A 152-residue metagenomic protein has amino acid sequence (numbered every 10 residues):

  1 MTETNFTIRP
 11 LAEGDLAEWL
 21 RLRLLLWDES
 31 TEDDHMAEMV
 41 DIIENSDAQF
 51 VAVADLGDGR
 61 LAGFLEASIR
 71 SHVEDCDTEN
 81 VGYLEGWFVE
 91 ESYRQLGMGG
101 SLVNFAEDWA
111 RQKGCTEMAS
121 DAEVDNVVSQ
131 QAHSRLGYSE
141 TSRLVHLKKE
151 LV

Functional and structural regions predicted by a protein language model:
T7-W19: A short beta-loop-alpha structural element at the N-terminal edge of CoA-dependent acyl/N-acetyltransferase catalytic
L20-D34: Helix-loop element at the rim of GNAT/NAT acetyltransferase active sites that forms part of the acceptor-substrate
S30-A52, L56: Active-site rim helix/loop that mediates acceptor-substrate recognition in acyltransferases
V53, R60-I69, Y83, F88: Conserved beta-strand in the GNAT
S71-L84, R94, T141-S142: A conserved beta-turn-beta hairpin within the catalytic core of GNAT-like acetyltransferases that forms part
V89, Q95-D108, Q131, R135: Conserved acetyl-CoA-binding loop-helix of GNAT-fold acetyltransferases
G100, Q112, V124-S142: Conserved active-site alpha-helix within GNAT-family acetyltransferase domains
V103, A110-A122: Conserved GNAT acetyl-CoA-binding A-motif
